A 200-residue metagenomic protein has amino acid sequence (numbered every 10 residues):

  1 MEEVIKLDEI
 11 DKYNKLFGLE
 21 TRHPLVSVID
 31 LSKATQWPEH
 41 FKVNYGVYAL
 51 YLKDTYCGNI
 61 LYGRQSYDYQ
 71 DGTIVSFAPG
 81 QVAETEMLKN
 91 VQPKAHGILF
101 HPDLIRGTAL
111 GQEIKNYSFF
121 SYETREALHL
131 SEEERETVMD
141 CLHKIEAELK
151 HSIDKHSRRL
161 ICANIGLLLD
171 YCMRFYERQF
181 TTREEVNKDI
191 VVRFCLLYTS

Functional and structural regions predicted by a protein language model:
M1-Y67: Generic protein-terminus/edge-of-domain signal
E20, E86-H151: A hydrophobic/aromatic-rich effector-binding and dimerization subdomain of bacterial HTH-type transcriptional regulators
T55, P79-Q81, F100-P102: Residues immediately flanking
N59-L61, A83-K89: Short beta-strand His + acidic residue motifs that chelate non-heme Fe in jelly-roll/DSBH and cupin folds
Q65-S76: Short acidic-glycine-tyrosine-enriched beta hairpin
V75, G80-T85, I105-R106: Histidine-centered metal-chelating micro-motifs
E136-F194: An amphipathic alpha-helical interaction segment
Y198-T199: Conserved small/polar residues in nucleotide/adenosyl-binding loops
